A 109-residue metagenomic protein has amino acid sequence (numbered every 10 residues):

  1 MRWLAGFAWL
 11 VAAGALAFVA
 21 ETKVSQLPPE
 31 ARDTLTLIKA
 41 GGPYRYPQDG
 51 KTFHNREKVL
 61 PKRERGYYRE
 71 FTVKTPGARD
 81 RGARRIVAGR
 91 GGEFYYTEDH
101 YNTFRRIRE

Functional and structural regions predicted by a protein language model:
M1-V19: Core subunits and conserved enzymes of cellular information-processing and envelope-translocation systems across
W3, F18, T22-V24, Y101 (+2 more regions): Extended, aromatic/histidine-rich regions of cofactor-dependent oxidoreductases associated with respiratory
A8-A13, L27-E30, F71: Generic signature of intrinsically disordered, low-complexity, basic-rich segments and short cationic peptides
A17-P61: N-terminal secretory signal peptides
G42-E109: Functional cores of ribonucleases/endoribonucleases
